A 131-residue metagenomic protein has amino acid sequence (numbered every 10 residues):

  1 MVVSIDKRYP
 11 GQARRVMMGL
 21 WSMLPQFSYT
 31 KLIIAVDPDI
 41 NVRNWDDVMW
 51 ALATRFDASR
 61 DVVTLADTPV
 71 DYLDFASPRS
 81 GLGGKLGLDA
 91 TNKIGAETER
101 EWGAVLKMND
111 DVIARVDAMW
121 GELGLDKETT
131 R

Functional and structural regions predicted by a protein language model:
M1-R131: Charged, compositionally biased interaction regions
